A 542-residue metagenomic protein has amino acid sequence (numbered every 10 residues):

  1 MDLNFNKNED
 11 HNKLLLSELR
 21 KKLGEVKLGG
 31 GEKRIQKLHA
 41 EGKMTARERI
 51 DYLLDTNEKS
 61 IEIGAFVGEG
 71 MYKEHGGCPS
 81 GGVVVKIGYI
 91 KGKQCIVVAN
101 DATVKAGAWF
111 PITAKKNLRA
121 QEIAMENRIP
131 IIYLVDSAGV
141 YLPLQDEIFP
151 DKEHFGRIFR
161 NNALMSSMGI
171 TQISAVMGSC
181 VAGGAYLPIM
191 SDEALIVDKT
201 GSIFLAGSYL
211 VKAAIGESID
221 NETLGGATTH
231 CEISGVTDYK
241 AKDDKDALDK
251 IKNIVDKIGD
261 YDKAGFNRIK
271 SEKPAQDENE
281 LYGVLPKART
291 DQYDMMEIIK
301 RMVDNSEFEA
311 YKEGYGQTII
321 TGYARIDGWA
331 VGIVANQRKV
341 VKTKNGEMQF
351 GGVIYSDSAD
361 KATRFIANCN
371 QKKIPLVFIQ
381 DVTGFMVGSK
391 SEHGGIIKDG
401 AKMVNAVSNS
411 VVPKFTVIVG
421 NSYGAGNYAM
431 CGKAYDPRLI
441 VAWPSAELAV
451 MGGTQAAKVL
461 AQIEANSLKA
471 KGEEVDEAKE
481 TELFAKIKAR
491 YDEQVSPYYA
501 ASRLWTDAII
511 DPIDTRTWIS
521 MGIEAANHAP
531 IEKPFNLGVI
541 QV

Functional and structural regions predicted by a protein language model:
M1-V542: Ligand-binding clefts of soluble mixed alpha/beta catalytic domains
